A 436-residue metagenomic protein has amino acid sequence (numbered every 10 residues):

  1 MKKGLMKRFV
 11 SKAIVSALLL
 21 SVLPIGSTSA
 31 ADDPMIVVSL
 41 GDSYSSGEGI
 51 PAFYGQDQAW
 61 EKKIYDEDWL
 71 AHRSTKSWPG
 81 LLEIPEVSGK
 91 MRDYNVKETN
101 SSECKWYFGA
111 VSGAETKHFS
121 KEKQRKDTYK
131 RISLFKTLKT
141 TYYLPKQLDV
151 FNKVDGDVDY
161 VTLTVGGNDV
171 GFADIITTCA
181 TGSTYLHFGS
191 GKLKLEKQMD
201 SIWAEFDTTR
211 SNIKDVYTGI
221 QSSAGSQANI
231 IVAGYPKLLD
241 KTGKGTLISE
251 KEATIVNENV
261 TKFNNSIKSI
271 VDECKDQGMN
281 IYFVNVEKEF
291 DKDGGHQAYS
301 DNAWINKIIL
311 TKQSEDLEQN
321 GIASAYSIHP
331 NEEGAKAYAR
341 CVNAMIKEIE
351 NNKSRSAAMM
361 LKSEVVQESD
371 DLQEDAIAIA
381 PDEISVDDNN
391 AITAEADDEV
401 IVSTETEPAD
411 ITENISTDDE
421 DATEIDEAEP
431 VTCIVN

Functional and structural regions predicted by a protein language model:
K2-I14: Bacterial N-terminal signal peptides that target proteins for export
I14, L18-L23: Hydrophobic core
L23-D33: Sec-dependent signal peptide cleavage junction
T28-A30, R355, M359-N436: Intrinsically disordered, low-complexity repeat and linker tracts
M35-A52, A59, E67, A114-E115 (+2 more regions): Catalytic nucleophile-elbow at a beta strand-turn-alpha helix junction centered on a G-D-S/GDSL motif, marking
A59-D207: Conserved SGNH/GDSL esterase-like catalytic core that processes O-acyl groups on lipids and polysaccharides
L81-T99, N212-I230, N259-N285: A structural motif corresponding to the C-terminal end of an alpha-helix and its immediate exit/capping segment
P236-V365: Catalytic His-Asp segment of secreted/periplasmic serine-dependent ester chemistry enzymes
